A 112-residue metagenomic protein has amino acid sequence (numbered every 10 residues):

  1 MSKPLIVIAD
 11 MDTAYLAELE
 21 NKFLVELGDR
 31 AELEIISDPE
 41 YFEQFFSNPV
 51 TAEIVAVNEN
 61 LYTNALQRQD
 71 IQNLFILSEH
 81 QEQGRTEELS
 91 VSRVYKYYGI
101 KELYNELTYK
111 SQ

Functional and structural regions predicted by a protein language model:
M1-S111: Long, basic/Gly/Ser/Thr-rich N-terminal segments that mediate initial subcellular attachment or targeting
